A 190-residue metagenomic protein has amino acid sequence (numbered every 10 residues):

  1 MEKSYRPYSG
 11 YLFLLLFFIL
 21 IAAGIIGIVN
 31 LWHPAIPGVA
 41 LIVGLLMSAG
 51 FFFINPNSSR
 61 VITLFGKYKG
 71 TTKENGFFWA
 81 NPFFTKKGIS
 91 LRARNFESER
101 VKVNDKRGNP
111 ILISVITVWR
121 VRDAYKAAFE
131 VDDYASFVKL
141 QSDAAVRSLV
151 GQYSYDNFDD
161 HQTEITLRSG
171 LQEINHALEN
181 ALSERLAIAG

Functional and structural regions predicted by a protein language model:
M1-F18: N-terminal membrane-targeting/pre-transmembrane regions
L15-I28: Hydrophobic core of alpha-helical transmembrane segments in multi-pass integral membrane proteins
I25-I42: Hydrophobic alpha-helical transmembrane segments
A40-G44, N95-S98: Short Pro/Gly-enriched beta-strand edge/turn motifs at strand-loop
L45-S59: Aromatic-capped interface at the extracytoplasmic side of an N-terminal signal-anchor transmembrane helix
N55-N57, L64, R107: Short, well-ordered loop/turn elements at secondary-structure boundaries
S59-F84: Membrane-cytosol interface motif
F84, L91-G190: Amphipathic, interface-forming alpha-helical segments with heptad-repeat character
